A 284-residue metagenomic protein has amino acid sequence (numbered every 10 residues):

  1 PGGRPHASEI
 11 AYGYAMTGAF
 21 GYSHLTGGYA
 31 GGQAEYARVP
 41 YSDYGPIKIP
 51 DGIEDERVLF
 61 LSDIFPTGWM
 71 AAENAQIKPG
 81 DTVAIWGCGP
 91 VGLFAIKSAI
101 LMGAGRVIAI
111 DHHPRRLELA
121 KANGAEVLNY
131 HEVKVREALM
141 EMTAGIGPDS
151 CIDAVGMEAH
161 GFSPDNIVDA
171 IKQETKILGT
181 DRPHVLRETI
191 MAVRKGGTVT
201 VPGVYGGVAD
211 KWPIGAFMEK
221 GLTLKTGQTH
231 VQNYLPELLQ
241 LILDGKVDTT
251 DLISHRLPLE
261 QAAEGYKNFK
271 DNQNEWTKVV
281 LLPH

Functional and structural regions predicted by a protein language model:
P1-P46: Glycine-rich phosphate/adenylate-binding loop and adjacent beta-alpha elements of nucleotide- or dinucleotide-binding
K48-V133, E137, I152: Mid-domain Rossmann-like dinucleotide-binding core that forms the NAD(H)/NADP(H) cofactor-binding site
A75-K78, M102, E118, N123-T223: Glycine-rich cofactor phosphate-binding loops and adjacent beta1-alpha1 units of small-molecule cofactor enzyme domains
A84, I108, T198-T200, K225 (+1 more regions): Structural detector of well-ordered beta-strand residues that form the stable sheet scaffold of enzyme domains
H113, Y205, H230, H284: Residues in the short beta-alpha loop(s) of Rossmann-like NAD(P)-binding domains
I146, R187, V231-H284: C-terminal hydrophobic helical "lid"/dimerization subdomain of Rossmann-like NAD(P)H-dependent oxidoreductases
V155, G203-Y205, G227-T229, I253 (+1 more regions): Short strand-turn motif at the edge of the Rossmann-like AdoMet-binding core
L224-K225, L241: Rossmann-like dinucleotide-binding domain for NAD(H)/NADP(H)
